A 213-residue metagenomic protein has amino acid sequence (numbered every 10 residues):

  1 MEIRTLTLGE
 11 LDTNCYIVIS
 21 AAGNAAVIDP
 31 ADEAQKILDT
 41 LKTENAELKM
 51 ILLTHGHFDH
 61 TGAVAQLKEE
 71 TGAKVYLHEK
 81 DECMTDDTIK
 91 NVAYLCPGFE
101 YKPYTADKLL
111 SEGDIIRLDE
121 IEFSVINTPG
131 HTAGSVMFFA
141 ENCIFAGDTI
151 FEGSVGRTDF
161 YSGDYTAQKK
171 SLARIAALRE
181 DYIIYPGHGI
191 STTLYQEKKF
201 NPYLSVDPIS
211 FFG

Functional and structural regions predicted by a protein language model:
M1-E44, M137-G147: Conserved beta-strand hairpin/beta-sheet module of binuclear metal-dependent hydrolase folds, prominently
E2-R4, E47, K74, K108 (+2 more regions): Conserved beta-strand segments of alpha/beta enzyme cores
L6-T7, T105-D107, N127-P129: Short Gly/Pro-enriched turn/cap motifs at secondary-structure boundaries
G23, D32, F58, D81 (+4 more regions): Short, glycine/acidic-enriched loop or turn micro-motifs at the edges of active sites
V27-I28, K49-G56, V75-H78, N127-G130 (+2 more regions): Active-site neighborhood of phospho(di)ester-bond hydrolases with catalytic His/Asp-centered motifs
D32-R117, K199-D207: Active-site HxH/HxHxD metal-binding segment of metal-dependent hydrolases
K90-A93, I115, E122-G213: Metallo-beta-lactamase
